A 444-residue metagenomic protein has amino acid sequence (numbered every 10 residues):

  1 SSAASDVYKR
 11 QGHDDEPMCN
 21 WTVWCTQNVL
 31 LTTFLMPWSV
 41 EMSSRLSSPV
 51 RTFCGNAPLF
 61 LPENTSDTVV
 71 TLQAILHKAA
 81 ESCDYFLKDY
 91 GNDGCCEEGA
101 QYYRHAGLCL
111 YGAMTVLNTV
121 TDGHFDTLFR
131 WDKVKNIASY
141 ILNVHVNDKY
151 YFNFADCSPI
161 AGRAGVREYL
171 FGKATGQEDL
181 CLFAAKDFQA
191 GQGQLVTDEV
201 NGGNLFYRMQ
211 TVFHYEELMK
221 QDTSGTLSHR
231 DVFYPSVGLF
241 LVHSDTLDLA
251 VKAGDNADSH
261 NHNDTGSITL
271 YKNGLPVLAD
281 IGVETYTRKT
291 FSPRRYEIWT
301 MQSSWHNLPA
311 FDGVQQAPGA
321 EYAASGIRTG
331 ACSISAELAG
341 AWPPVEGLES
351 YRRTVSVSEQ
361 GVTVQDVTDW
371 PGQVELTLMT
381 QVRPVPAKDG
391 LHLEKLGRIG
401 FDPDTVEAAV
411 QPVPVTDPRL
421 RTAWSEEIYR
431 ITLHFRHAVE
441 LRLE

Functional and structural regions predicted by a protein language model:
S1-S47, T52-H145: Aromatic-lined, polymer-binding surfaces characteristic of secreted/periplasmic polysaccharide-degrading enzymes
C19, N256, E284, R383: Short, solvent-exposed loop/turn segments at secondary-structure junctions
N20, T26-Q27, S236-L239, T265-S267 (+1 more regions): Short glycine-rich loop/turn motifs
T52, Y271, S356-S358: Short beta-strand micro-motifs enriched in acidic
G107-V277, A423, I428, T432-F435: Carbohydrate-active enzyme catalytic cores, enriched for enzymes that act on polyanionic acidic polysaccharides
K186-E199, Y286-E444: CBM-like, beta-strand-rich accessory domains located in the C-terminal region of large, secreted polysaccharide-active
L278-V283: Catalytic Cys-His active-site segments of thiol-dependent hydrolases/isopeptidases
